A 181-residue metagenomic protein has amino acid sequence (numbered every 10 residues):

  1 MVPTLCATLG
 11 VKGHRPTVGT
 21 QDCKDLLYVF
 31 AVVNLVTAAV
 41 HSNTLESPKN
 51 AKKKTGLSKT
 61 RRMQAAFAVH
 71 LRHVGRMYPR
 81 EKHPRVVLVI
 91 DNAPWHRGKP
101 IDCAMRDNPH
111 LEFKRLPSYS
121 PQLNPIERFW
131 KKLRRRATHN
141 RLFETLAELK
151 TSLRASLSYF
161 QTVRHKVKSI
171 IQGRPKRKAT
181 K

Functional and structural regions predicted by a protein language model:
M1-K181: Short functional hotspots at interaction and active-site rims
